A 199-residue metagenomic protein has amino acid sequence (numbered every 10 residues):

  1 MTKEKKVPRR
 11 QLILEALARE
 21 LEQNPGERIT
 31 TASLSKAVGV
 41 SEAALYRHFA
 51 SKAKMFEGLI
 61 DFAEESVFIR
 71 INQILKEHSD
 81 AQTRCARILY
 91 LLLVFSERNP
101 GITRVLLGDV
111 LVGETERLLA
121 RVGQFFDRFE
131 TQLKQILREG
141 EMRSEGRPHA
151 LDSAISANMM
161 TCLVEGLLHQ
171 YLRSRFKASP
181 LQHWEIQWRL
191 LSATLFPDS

Functional and structural regions predicted by a protein language model:
M1-P8, N72, S144-E145, R173 (+1 more regions): N-terminal intrinsically disordered/low-complexity leader segments
R9-L17, L34, L59-A63, V67 (+1 more regions): Generic hydrophobic, amphipathic alpha-helix propensity
L12, Q23-K54, G58: Helix-turn-helix
T30, R104-L106, G146-A150, P180: Short, hydrophobic secondary-structure boundary micro-motifs
G58, Q73-R98, S153-M160: Hydrophobic alpha-helical connector segments
E65-F68, N72-Q73, E116-R143, A154-N158 (+2 more regions): Amphipathic alpha-helical packing segments from all-alpha helical-bundle domains
V94, R98, T131-E139, T161-S199: C-terminal peripheral helix-coil segments that are non-catalytic and often amphipathic
E97-R117, H169: Amphipathic alpha-helical segments used for helix-helix packing
